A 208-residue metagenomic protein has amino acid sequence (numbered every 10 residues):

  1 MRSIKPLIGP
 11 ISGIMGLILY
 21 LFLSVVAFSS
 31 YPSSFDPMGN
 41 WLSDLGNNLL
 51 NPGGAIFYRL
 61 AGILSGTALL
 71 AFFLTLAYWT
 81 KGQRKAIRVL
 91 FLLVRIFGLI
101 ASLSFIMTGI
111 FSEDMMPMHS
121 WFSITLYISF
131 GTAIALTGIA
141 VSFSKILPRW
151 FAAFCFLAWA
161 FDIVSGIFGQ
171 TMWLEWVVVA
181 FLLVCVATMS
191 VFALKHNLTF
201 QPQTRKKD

Functional and structural regions predicted by a protein language model:
I4-Y31: N-terminal signal-anchor transmembrane alpha helix
F22-S29, S33-P37, L103-M116, L157-L174: C-terminal ends of transmembrane alpha-helices and the immediately adjacent extracellular/lumenal or cytosolic loop
D36-P52: Perimembrane loop-to-helix junctions flanking transmembrane segments
N47-T67: Interfacial helix-start motif at the membrane-water boundary
L74-I100: Cytoplasmic juxtamembrane regions at transmembrane-helix boundaries
F97-I139: Membrane-proximal helix-loop-helix units in multi-pass membrane proteins
L136-D208: Terminal transmembrane helical module of multi-pass membrane proteins
